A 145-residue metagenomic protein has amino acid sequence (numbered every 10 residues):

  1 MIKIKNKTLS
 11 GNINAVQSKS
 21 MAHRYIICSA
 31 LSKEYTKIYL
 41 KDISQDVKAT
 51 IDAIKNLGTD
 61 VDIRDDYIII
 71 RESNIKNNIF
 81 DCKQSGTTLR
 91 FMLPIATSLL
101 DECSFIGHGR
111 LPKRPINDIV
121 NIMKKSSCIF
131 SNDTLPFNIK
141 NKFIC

Functional and structural regions predicted by a protein language model:
M1-C145: Structural preference for solvent-exposed beta-strand-turn elements and adjacent flexible terminal/loop segments within
